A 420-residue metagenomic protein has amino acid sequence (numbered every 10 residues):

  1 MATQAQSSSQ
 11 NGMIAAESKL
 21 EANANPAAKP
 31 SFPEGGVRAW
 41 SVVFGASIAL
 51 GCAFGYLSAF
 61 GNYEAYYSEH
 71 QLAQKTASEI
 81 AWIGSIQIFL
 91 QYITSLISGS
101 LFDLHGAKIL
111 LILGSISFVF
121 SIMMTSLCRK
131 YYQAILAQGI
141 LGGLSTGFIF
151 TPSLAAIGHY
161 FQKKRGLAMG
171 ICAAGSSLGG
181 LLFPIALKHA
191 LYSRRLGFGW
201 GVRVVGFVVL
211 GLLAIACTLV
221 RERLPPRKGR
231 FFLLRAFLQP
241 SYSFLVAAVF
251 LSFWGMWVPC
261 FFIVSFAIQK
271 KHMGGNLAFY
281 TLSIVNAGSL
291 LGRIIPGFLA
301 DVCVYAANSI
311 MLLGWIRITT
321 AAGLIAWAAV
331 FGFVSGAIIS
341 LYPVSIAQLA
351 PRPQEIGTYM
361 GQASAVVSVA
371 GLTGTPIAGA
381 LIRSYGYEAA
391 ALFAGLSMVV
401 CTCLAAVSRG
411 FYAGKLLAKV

Functional and structural regions predicted by a protein language model:
M1-G36, F411-V420: Intrinsically disordered, low-complexity terminal tails of fungal membrane proteins
R38-I80, T94-S98, F183-P184, A248-L251 (+3 more regions): Extracytoplasmic
S47, G51, F118-I122, Y132-I149 (+4 more regions): Hydrophobic core of transmembrane alpha-helices in multi-pass small-molecule transporters, especially MFS/SLC-type
C52, Y56-A65, Q239-A300, I339 (+1 more regions): Extracytoplasmic gate region of multi-pass secondary transporters
Y67, G139, T146-F161, A168-M169 (+2 more regions): Intracellular juxtamembrane helix-capping segments at the cytosolic ends of symmetry-related transmembrane helices
I93-Q133: Conserved MFS/SLC helix-loop-helix module at the cytosolic interface between two early adjacent transmembrane helices
T94-A107, L191, L291-C303, I382: Helix-to-loop junctions at the C-terminal end of transmembrane segments in multipass secondary transporters
L277, S283-S289, V302-S345, Q362: C-terminal transmembrane helical hairpin of 12-TM major facilitator-type secondary transporters
